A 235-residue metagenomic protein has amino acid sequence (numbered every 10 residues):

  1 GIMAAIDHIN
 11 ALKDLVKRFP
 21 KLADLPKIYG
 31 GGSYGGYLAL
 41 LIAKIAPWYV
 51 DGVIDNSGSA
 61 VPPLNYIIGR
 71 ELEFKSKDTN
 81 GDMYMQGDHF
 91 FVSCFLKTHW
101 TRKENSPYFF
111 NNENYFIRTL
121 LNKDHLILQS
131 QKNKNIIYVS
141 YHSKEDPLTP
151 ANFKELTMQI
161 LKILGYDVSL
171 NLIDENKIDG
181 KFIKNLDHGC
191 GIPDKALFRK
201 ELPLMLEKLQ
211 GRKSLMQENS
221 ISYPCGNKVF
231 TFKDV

Functional and structural regions predicted by a protein language model:
G1-A5, I28-Y29, S143-P147: Short, charged/polar micro-motifs that form catalytic or ligand-binding hotspots
G1-F19: Alpha/beta-hydrolase active-site loop
A11, L38-I42, Y141: Short, hydrophobic/aromatic alpha-helical segments in well-folded domains
K17-F74: Primarily recognizes the serine-hydrolase "nucleophile elbow" in alpha/beta-hydrolase and SGNH/GDSL folds
V53-D55, K77-G81, I163-D167: Glycine-rich loops and low-complexity Gly/Arg-rich segments that provide flexible linkers or classic glycine-based
P62-L96: Helix-rich cap/lid subdomain of alpha/beta-hydrolase
Q86-K200, L204-L206, K213-D234: Serine-hydrolase catalytic core
